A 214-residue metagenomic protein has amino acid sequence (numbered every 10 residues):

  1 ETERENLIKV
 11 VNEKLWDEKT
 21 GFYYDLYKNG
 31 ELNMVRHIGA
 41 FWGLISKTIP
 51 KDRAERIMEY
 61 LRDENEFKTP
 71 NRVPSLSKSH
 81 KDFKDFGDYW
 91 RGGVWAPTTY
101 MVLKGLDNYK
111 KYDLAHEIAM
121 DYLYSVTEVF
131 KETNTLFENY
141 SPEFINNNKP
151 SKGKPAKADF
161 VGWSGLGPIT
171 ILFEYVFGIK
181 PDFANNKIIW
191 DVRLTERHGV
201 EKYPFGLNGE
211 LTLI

Functional and structural regions predicted by a protein language model:
E1-N6, K47-Y60, L106-A119, K180-N185: Structural helix-adjacent loops and short alpha-helical linkers that scaffold large soluble proteins
K9-V94, T127-K154, I171, F177 (+1 more regions): Extended glycan-interaction surfaces of carbohydrate-active proteins
G39, T98-M101, G165-P168: Catalytic-loop motifs flanking and including active-site residues across diverse enzymes
G43, V102, L106, A115 (+3 more regions): Hydrophobic, well-ordered secondary-structure elements that form the walls of internal hydrophobic environments
G87-R91, W95-K111, A115-H116: Peripheral, non-catalytic segments that deliver or gate enzyme domains
P155-G199: Catalytic cores of secreted or luminal carbohydrate-active enzymes
D191-I214: Edge strands and adjacent loops of beta-rich recognition modules
